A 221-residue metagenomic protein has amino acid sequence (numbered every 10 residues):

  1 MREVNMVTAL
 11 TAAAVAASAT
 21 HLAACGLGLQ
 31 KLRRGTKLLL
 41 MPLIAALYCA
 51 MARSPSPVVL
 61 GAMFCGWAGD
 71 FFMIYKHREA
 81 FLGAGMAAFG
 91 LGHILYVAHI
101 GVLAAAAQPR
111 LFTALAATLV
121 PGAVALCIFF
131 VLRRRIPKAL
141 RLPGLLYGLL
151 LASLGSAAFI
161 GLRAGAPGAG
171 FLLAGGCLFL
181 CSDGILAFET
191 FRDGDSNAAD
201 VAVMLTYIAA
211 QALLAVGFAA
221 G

Functional and structural regions predicted by a protein language model:
R2-G221: Polytopic alpha-helical membrane-helix bundles and their juxtamembrane interface segments in multi-pass membrane
